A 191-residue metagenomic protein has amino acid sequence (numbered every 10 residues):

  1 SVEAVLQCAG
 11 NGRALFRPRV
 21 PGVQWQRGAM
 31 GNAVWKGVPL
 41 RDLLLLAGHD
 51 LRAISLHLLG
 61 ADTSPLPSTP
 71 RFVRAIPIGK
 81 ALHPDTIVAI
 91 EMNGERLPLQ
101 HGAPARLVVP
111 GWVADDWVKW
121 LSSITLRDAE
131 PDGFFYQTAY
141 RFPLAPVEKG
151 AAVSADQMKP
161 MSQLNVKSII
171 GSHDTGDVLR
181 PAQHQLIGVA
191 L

Functional and structural regions predicted by a protein language model:
V2-N32: Short, conserved helix/loop micro-motifs enriched in His/Cys and acidic residues
E3, L46-L191: Extended, aromatic/histidine-rich regions of cofactor-dependent oxidoreductases associated with respiratory
L6-G12, P39, L44-G48, D62: Generic hydrophobic/packing signal
C8, Q26-A29, W35, M92 (+2 more regions): Short glycine/serine/threonine-biased micro-segments
L15, A33-K36, D42, L99 (+1 more regions): Basic, gly/Ser/Thr/Pro-rich low-complexity segments located predominantly at protein N termini
R27-D42, G48-L51: Mid-length scaffold segments of soluble, non-membrane domains
